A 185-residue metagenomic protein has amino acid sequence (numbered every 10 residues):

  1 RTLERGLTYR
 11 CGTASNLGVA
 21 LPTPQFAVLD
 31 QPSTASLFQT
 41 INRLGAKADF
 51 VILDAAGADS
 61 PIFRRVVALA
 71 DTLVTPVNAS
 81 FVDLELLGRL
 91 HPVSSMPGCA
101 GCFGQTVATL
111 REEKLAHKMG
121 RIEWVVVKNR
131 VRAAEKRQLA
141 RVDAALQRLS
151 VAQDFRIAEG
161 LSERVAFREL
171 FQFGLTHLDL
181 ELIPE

Functional and structural regions predicted by a protein language model:
R1-I52, G57-P61: P-loop/Walker-type NTP enzyme "switch/lid" segment
C11-T13, V82, A133, F167: Flexible, glycine-rich phosphate/dinucleotide-binding loops and adjacent beta-alpha linkers at cofactor/substrate
S15-G18, L87-G88, R137-A140, L170-G174: Short aromatic-enriched loop/helix-cap "lid" or pocket-rim segments at secondary-structure transitions that line
L21-T23, P92-S94, T176-L178: Short, hinge-like loop/turn segments at secondary-structure boundaries
L37-T40, F167-F173: Short, solvent-exposed polar/charged micro-motifs at secondary-structure junctions
A56-E159: Conserved catalytic-core segment of NTP-binding enzymes
F81, E159, E163-F171: Short, solvent-exposed beta-strand-terminating loops
F171-E185: C-terminal boundary of histidine-terminating zinc-finger modules
